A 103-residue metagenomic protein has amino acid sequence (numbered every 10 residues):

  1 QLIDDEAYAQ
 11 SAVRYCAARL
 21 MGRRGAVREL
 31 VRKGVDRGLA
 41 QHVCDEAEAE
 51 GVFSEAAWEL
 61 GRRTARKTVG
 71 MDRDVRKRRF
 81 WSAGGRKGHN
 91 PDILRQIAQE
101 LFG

Functional and structural regions predicted by a protein language model:
Q1-G103: An alpha-helical, amphipathic repeat domain used for nucleic-acid recognition, typified by the mTERF helical solenoid
